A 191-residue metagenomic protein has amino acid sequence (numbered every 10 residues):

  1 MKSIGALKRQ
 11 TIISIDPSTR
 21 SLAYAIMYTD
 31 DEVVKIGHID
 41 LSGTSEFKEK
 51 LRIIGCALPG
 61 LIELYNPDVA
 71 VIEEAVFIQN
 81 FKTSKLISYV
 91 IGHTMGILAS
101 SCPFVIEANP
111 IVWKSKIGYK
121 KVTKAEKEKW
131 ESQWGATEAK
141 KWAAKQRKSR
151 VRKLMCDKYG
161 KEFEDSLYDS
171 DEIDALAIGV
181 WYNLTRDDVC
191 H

Functional and structural regions predicted by a protein language model:
M1-H191: Phosphate- and other anionic-substrate recognition elements at nucleic-acid/protein interfaces
